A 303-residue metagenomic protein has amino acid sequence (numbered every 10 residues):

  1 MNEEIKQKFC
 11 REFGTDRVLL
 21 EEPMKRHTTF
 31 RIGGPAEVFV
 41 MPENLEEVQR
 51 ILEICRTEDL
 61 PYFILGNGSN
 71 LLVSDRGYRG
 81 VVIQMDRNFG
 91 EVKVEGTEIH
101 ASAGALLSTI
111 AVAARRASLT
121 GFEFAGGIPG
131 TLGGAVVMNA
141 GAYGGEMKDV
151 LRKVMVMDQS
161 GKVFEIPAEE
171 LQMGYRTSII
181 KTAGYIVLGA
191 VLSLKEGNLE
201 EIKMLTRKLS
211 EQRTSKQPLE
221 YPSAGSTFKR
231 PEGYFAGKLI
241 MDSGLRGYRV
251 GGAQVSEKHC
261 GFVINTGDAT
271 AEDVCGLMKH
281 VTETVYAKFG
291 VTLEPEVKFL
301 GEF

Functional and structural regions predicted by a protein language model:
N2-L132: Anion-binding (especially nucleotide phosphate/pyrophosphate-binding) glycine-rich loop and adjoining beta-alpha core
E4, K25, E43-E46, A105 (+10 more regions): Conserved active-site and cofactor/substrate-binding residues in soluble primary-metabolism enzymes
L19-L20, M157-T284, K288-F303: Phosphate/pyrophosphate- and phosphate-bearing ligand-binding catalytic cores of soluble enzymes
R31, Q84, H100-S102, E123 (+5 more regions): Conserved beta-strand segments that form the floor/walls of ligand-binding pockets within enzyme and binding domains
G33-G34, F39-L45, L72-G90, V137-A168 (+1 more regions): Structural signature of FAD isoalloxazine-binding scaffolds in flavoprotein oxidoreductases
P35, G68-L72, R79, L106 (+7 more regions): Gly/Ser/Thr-rich beta-alpha loop segments that engage phosphate groups in nucleotides
E58, L65-N67, V150, Y221-P222 (+1 more regions): Short, basic and Ser/Thr-rich N-terminal targeting/leader segments
N70-L71, A111-A114, F122-G126, N139-E146 (+3 more regions): A generic local secondary-structure boundary/capping motif
